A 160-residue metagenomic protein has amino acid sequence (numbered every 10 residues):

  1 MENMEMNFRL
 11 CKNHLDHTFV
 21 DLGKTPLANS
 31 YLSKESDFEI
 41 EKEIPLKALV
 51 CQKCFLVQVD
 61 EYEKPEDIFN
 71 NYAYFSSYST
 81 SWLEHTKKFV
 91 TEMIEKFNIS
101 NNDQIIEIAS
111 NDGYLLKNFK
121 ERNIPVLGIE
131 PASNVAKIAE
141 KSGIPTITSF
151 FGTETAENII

Functional and structural regions predicted by a protein language model:
E2-S81: N-terminal juxtadomain amphipathic helix that follows a signal peptide/anchor or precedes a small N-terminal auxiliary
S81-N102: Conserved alpha-helix/loop element of class I SAM-dependent methyltransferases that forms part of the SAM/SAH-binding
N101-N111: Conserved class I S-adenosyl-L-methionine
D112-I124: Conserved SAM-binding loop of SAM-dependent methyltransferases across substrates and taxa, primarily the Class I
P125-E130: Conserved SAM-binding motif I beta-strand of class I
A132-N134: Conserved SAM/SAH-binding beta-strand->alpha-helix loop
A139-E140: Conserved SAM-binding loop
G143-A156: Conserved SAM-binding strand-loop segment of SAM-dependent methyltransferases
